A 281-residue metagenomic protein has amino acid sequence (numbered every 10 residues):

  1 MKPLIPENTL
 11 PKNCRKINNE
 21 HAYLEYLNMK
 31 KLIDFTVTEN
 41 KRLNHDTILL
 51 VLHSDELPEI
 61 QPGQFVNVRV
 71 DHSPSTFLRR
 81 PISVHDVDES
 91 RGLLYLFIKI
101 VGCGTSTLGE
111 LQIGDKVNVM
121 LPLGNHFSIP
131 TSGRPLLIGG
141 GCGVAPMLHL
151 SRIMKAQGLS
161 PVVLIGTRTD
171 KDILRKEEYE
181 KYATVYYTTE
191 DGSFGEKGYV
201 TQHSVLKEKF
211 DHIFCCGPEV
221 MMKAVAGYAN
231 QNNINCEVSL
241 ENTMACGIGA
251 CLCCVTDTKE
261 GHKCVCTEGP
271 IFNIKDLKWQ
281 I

Functional and structural regions predicted by a protein language model:
T9, E20-A22: Short hydrophobic alpha-helical segments enriched in small aliphatic residues
Y26-I113: Ferredoxin-reductase
D71-S73, P122, K259: Short, surface-exposed secondary-structure boundary micro-motifs
P74-I82, G124-T131, C266: Short, Lys/Arg- and Gly-enriched loop/turn segments at beta-strand edges
C103-T243: FNR/FR-type flavoprotein reductase catalytic core
E241-P270: Local cysteine-cluster metal-coordination motifs and their immediate loop/turn environment, predominantly Fe-S cluster
